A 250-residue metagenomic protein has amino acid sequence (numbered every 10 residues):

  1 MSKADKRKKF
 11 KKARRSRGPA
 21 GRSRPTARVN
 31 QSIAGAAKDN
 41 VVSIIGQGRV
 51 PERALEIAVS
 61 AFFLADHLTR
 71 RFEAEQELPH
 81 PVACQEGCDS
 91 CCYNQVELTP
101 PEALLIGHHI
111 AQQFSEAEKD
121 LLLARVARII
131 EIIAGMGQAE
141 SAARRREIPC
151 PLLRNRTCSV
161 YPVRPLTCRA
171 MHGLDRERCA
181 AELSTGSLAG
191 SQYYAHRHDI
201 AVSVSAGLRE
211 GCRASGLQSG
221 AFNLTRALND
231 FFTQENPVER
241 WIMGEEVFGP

Functional and structural regions predicted by a protein language model:
S2-T157, Y161-P250: Short loop/turn segments that flank or connect secondary-structure elements
